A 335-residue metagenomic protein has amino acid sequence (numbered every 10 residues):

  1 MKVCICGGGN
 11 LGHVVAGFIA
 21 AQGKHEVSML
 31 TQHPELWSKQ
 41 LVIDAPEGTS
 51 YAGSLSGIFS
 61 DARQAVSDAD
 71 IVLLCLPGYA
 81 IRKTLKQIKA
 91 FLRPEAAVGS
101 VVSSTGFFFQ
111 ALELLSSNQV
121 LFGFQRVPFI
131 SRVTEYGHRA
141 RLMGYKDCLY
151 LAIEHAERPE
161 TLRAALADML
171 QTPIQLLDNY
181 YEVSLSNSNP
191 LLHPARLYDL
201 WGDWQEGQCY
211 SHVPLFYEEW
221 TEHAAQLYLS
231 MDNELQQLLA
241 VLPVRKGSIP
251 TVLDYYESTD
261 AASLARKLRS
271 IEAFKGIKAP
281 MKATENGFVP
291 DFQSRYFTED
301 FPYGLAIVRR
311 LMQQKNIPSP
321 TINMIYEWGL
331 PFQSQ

Functional and structural regions predicted by a protein language model:
M1-A52, S56, Q64-V66: NAD(P)+-binding Rossmann beta1-loop-alpha1 motif at the extreme N-terminus of oxidoreductases
G7, T31, L76, V102 (+1 more regions): Short beta-strand/turn micro-motifs composed of small residues that flank or help shape donor/cofactor-binding pockets
L30-Q32, D61, F124-R126, L177-N179 (+1 more regions): Conserved beta-strand termini and adjacent loop/short-helix elements that scaffold enzyme active sites in alpha/beta
A69: An anion/phosphate-binding loop that grips the pyrophosphate of nucleotide cofactors and donors
L73-L74, G78-A140: Rossmann-like NAD(P)(H) cofactor-binding subdomain of soluble oxidoreductases
T134-M231: Substrate/ligand-engaging "lid" and interaction regions
E206-H212, E218, A225-Q335: NAD(P)-dependent Rossmann-like dehydrogenase/reductase catalytic/cofactor-binding core
